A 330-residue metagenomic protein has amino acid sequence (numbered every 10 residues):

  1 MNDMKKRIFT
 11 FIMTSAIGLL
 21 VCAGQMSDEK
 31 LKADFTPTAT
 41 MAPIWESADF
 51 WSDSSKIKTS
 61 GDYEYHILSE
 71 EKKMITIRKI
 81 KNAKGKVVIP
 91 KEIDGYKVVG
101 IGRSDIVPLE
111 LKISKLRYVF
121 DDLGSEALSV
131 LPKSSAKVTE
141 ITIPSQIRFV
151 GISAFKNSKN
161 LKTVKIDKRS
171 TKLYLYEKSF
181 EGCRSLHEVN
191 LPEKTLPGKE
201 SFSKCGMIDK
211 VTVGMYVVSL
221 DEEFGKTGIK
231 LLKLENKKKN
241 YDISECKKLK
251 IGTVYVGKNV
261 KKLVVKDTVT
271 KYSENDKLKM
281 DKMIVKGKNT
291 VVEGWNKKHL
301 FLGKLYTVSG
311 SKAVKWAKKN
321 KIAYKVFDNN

Functional and structural regions predicted by a protein language model:
M1-D3: Short, Lys/Arg-enriched N-terminal segments with co-localized hydrophobic residues within the first ~10-30 amino acids
K5-M26: Sec-dependent N-terminal signal peptides of Gram-positive bacterial secreted proteins and lipoproteins
V21-M41: Sec-dependent signal peptide cleavage junction
A39-P43, S52, K58, K286 (+1 more regions): Extracellular/surface-exposed low-complexity segments
A42-I80: Short beta-strand/loop segment at the start of cytosolic alpha/beta domains
D62, I67-K72, N82-V99, L111-F149 (+7 more regions): Structural signature of tandem-repeat unit edges
I80, S104-L111: Acidic, Ser/Thr
